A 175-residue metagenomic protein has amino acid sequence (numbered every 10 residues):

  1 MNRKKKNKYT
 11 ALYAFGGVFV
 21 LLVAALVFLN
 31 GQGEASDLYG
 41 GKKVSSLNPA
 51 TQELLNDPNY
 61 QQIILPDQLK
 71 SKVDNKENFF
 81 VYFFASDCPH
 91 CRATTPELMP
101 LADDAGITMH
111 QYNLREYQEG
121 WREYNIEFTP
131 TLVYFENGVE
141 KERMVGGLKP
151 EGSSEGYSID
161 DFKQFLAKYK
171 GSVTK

Functional and structural regions predicted by a protein language model:
M1-N56, K175: N-terminal targeting signals for export/organelle localization
N56, Q68-D103: Local sequence-structure signature of Cys/Sec-based thiol-disulfide redox active-site neighborhoods
I63, F83, G106-G120: Thiol-based oxidoreductase modules, predominantly thioredoxin-like and allied folds used for disulfide exchange
F80-Y82, H110-Q111, T131-Y134: Structural recognition of the beta-strand scaffold that forms the well-ordered cores of secreted hydrolase catalytic
C91-R92, E119-R122, R143-M144: Extracytoplasmic/secreted cell-surface and envelope-processing proteins
Y124-E136: Structural micro-motif
V133-K175: Non-catalytic, surface beta->alpha helical segment in thiol-disulfide oxidoreductase systems
